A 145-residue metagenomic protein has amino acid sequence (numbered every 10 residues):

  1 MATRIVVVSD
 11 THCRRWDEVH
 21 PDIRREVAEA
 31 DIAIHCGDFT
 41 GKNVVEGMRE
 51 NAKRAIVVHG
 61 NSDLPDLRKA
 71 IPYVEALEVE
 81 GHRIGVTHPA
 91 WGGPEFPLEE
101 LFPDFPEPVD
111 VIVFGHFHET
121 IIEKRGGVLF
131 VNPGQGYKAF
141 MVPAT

Functional and structural regions predicted by a protein language model:
M1-E50, R54, D63-P72, G81 (+1 more regions): N-terminal active-site segment of His-dependent metallophosphoesterases
M1-V6, A76-G85, K124-F130: Beta-strand-turn-beta hairpins that frame and shape the catalytic cleft of phosphate-ester-processing enzymes
V7-D10, I32-D38, I56-N61, V86-H88 (+2 more regions): Active-site neighborhood of phospho(di)ester-bond hydrolases with catalytic His/Asp-centered motifs
R24-R25, V74-A76, P103, T120-I122: Short secondary-structure boundary/capping segments
E29, A76-E78, P108-D110: A general secondary-structure boundary signal
K42, N61-P65, P108-V109, Y137: Intrinsically disordered, low-complexity segments enriched in polar/charged residues with Gly/Pro, especially when
I56, A90-T145: Conserved beta-sheet core of the metallophosphoesterase superfamily
N61-V86, G92-F105: Glycine/small-residue-rich loop that forms an oxyanion/phosphate-binding "nest" at active or ligand-binding sites
